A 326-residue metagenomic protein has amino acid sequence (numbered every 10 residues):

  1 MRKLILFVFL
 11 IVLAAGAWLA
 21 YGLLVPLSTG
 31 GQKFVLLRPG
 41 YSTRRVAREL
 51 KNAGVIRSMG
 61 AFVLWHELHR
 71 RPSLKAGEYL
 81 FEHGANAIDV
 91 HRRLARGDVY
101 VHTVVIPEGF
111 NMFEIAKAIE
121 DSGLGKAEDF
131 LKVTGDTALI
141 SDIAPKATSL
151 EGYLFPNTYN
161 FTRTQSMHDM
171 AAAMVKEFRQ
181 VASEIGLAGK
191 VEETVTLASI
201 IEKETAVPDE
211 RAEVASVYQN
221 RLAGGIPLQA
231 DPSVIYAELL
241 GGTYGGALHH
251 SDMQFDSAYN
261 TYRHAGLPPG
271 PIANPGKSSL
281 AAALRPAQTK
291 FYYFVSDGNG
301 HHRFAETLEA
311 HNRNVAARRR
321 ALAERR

Functional and structural regions predicted by a protein language model:
M1-R2: N-terminal hydrophobic targeting signals that begin at the initiator methionine
I5-W18: Hydrophobic membrane-insertion alpha-helices, especially the h-region of bacterial N-terminal signal peptides
L6-F9, K51-A53, A76-E78, F130-V133 (+2 more regions): N-terminal start-of-chain detector that recognizes signal peptides and the immediate post-cleavage beginning
V8-I11, H69, H249, H301: Alpha-helical interaction segments
W18-S183: Signal peptide-directed extracytoplasmic domains
K117, D121-G125, L131, L139-R326: Bacterial extracytoplasmic/cell-wall-associated proteins, especially those involved in peptidoglycan
